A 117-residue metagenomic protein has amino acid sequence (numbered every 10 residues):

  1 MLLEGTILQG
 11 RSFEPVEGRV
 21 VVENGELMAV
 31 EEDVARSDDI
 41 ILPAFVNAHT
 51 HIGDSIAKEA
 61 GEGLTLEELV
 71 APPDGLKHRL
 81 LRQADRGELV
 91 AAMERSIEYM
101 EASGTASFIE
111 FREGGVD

Functional and structural regions predicted by a protein language model:
M1-D33: N-terminal metal-binding scaffold of metallo-dependent hydrolase/deaminase domains
L8, H51, E113: Catalytic metal-binding/acid-base residues of hydrolase active sites
E31-L42: Active-site metal-binding motif and surrounding structural segment of the metallo-beta-lactamase
E32-D33, V46, K58: Residue-level structural signal for beta-strand termini and adjacent loop
D38, H49, G104: Conserved, mostly hydrophobic/aromatic
P43-S55: Histidine-centered catalytic micro-motifs
S55-A91: Active-site gating loops and adjacent loop-to-helix segments of metal-dependent hydrolytic enzymes
Q83-D117: Active-site loop-helix segments enriched in His/Asp/Glu that coordinate and activate a nucleophilic water at divalent
